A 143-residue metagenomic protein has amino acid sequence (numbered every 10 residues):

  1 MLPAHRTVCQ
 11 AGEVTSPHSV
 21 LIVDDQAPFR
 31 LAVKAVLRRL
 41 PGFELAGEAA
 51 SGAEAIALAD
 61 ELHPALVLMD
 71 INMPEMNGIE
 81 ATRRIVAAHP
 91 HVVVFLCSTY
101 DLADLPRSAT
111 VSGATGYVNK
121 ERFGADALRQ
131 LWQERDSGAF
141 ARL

Functional and structural regions predicted by a protein language model:
M1-S19, D126-L143: Non-catalytic signal-transmission and effector/linker regions of two-component phosphorelay proteins
S16-F29, V33-L37: Conserved acidic segment of CheY-like receiver
G42-A50, L58: Short hydrophobic/Thr-rich beta-strand motif most characteristic of the beta2 strand and flanking loop of CheY-like
S51-E54, N77-E80: Acidic catalytic/metal-coordinating carboxylates
L62-L68: Active-site beta3 strand of CheY-like receiver
M73: Receiver (REC) domain active-site loop signature in two-component systems and cognate sites in sensor histidine kinases
E80, Y100-V118, R122-Q130, E134: Alpha4 helix (beta4-alpha4-beta5 surface) of REC/receiver domains from two-component response regulators
